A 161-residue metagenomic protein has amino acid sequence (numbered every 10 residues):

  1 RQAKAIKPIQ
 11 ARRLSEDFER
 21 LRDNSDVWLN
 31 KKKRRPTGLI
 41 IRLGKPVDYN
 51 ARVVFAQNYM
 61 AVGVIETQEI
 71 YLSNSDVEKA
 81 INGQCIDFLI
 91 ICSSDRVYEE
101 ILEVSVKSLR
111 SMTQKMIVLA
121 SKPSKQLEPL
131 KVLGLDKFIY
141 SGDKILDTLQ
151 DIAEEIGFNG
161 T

Functional and structural regions predicted by a protein language model:
R1-N82, I86-S93: Non-catalytic terminal/interface segments that mediate subunit docking, oligomerization, and allosteric communication
I41-K45, C92-R96, A120-P123, S141-G142: Structural motif
K45-N50, R96-E99, K125-E128, D147: Flexible loop/turn segments at secondary-structure boundaries
S75-D76, V97, K144: Alpha-helix capping and helix-coil boundary motifs
D95-K107: Conserved phosphotransfer microenvironments
V104, S108-T161: Peripheral docking tails and interdomain loops at the edges of cofactor- or intermediate-handling domains
